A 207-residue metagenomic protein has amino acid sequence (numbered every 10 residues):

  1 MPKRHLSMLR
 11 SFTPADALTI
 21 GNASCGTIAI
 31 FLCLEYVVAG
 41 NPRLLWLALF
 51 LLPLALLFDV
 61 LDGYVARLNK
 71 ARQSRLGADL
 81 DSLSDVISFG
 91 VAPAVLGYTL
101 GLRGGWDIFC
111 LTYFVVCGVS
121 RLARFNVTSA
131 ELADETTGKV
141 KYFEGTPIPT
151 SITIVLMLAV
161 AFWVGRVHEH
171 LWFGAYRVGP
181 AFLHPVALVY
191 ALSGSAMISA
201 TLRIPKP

Functional and structural regions predicted by a protein language model:
M1-K3, E135, K139-P207: C-terminal membrane-associated helical module and adjoining short loops/tails
M1-V60, A200-L202: Topogenic membrane-insertion module of multi-pass membrane proteins
P2-A23, Y64-L83, R124-T150, L202-P207: Interhelical loop and helix-boundary elements at the membrane-water interface of polytopic inner-membrane proteins
D16-I20, S24, W46, R67-F125: Multi-pass membrane catalytic core of lipid/isoprenoid biosynthesis enzymes
L18, A48-A55, C110-Y113, C117 (+3 more regions): Hydrophobic alpha-helical transmembrane segments of polytopic
T27-I30, L54, F58, G63 (+3 more regions): Alpha-helical transmembrane segments of polytopic integral membrane proteins, especially the permease/helical cores
I28-F50, I87, P93-T112, M157-P185: Helix-coil boundary and interhelical linker segments in multi-pass alpha-helical membrane proteins
D59, V115-T128, L188-P205: Transmembrane alpha-helical segments that form the membrane-embedded catalytic/substrate-channel core of multi-pass
